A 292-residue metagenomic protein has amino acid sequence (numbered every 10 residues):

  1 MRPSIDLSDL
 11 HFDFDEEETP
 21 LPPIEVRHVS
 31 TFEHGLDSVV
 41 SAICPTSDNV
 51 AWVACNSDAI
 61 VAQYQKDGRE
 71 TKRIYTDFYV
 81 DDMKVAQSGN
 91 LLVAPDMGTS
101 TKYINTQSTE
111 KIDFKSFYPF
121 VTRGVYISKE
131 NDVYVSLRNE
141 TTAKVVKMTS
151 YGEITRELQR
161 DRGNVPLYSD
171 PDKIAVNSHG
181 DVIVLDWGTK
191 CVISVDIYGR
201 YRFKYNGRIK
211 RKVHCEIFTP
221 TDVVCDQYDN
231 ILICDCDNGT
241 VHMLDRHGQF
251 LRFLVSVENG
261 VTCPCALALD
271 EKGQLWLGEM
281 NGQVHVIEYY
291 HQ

Functional and structural regions predicted by a protein language model:
M1-Q292: Eukaryotic scaffold repeat domains enriched in small/polar residues
